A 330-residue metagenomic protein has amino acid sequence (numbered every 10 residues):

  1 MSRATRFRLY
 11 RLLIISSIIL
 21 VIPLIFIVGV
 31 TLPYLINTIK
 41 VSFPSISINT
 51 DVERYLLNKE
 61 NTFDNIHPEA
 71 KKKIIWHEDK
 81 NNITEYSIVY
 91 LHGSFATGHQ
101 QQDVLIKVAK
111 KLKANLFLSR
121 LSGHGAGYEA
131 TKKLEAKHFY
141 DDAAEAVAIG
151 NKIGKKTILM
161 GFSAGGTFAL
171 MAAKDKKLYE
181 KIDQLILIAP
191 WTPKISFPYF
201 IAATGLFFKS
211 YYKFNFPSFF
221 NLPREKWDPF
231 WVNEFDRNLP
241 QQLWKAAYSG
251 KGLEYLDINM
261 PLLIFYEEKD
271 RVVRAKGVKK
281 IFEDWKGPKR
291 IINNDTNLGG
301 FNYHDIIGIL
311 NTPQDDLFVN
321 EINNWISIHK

Functional and structural regions predicted by a protein language model:
H67-L112, L116-L121: Short, surface-exposed "cap/lid" segments of acyl-processing enzymes
D103-V104, M260, R274-G287: Short alpha-helix in the alpha/beta-hydrolase fold that links the catalytic acid
A126-I153: Catalytic nucleophile-loop/oxyanion-hole region of alpha/beta-hydrolase and closely related hydrolase-like folds
M160-A169: Gly/Ala-rich beta-loop-alpha elbow adjacent to hydrolase catalytic centers
I186-S196: Active-site nucleophile loop of the alpha/beta-hydrolase fold
I258, I264-Y266, D270: Short beta-strand/loop motif that positions the catalytic acidic residue of the alpha/beta-hydrolase fold
W285-D305: Catalytic histidine neighborhood in serine/cysteine hydrolases with alpha/beta-hydrolase-type architecture
F301-K330: Catalytic active-site module of serine/aspartate enzymes centered on a nucleophile-bearing elbow/loop
